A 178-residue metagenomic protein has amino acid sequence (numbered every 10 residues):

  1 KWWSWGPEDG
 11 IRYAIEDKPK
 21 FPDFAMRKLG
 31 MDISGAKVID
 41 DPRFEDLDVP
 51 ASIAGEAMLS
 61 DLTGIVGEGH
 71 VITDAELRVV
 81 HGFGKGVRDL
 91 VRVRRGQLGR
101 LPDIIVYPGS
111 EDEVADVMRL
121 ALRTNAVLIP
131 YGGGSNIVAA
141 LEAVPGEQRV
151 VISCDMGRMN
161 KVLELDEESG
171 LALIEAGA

Functional and structural regions predicted by a protein language model:
K1-A178: Noncatalytic alpha-helical scaffold of FAD-dependent oxidoreductases
